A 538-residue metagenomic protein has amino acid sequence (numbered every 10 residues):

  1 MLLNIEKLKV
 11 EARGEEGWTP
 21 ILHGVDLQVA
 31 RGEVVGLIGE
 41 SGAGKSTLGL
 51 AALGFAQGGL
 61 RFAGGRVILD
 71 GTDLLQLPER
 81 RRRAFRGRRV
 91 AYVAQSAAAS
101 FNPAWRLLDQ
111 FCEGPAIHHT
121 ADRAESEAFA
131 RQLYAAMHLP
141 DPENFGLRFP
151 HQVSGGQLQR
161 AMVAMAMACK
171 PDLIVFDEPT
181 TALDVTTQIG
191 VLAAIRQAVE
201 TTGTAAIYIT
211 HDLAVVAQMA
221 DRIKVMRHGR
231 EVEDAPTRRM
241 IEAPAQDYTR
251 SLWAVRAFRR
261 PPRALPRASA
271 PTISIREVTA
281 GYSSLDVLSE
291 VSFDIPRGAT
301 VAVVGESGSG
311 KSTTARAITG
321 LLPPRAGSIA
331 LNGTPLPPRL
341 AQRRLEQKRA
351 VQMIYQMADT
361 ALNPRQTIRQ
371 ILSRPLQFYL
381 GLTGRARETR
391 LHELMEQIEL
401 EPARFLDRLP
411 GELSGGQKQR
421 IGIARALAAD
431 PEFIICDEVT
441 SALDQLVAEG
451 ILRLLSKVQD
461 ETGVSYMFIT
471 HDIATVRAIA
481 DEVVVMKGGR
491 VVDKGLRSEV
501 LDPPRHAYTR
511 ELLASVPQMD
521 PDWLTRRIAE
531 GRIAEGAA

Functional and structural regions predicted by a protein language model:
W18, P140-L147, T237-S274, S284 (+1 more regions): Short catalytic/signature loops enriched in Gly
T19, R61, L74-A91, D109 (+6 more regions): ABC ATPase NBD coupling module
L53, Q57, T319: Helix-to-loop junction immediately C-terminal to a conserved catalytic motif
R61-D73, G327-L336: Conserved ABC transporter NBD signature motif
F149-V153, Q157, L409-L413, Q417: Conserved ABC ATPase signature
K170, D430: Conserved catalytic motifs of ABC-family nucleotide-binding domains
